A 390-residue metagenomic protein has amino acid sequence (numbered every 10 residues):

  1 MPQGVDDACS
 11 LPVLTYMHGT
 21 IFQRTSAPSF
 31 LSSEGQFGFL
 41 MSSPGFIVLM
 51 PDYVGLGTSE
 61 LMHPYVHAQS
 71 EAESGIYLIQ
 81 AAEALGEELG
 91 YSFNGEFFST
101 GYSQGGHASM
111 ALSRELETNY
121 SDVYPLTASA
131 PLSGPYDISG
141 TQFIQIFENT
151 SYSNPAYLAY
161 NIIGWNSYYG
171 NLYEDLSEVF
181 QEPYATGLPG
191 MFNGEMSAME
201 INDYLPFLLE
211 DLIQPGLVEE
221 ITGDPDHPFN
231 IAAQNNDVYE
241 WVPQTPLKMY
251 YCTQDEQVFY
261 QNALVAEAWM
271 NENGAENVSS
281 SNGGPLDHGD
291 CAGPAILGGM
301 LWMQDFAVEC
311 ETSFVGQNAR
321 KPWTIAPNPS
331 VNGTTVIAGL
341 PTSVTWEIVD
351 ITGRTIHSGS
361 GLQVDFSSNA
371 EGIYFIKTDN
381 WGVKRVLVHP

Functional and structural regions predicted by a protein language model:
V5-L40: Short, surface-exposed "cap/lid" segments of acyl-processing enzymes
Y65-E87: Alpha/beta-hydrolase active-site loop
A81-Y152: Primarily recognizes the serine-hydrolase "nucleophile elbow" in alpha/beta-hydrolase and SGNH/GDSL folds
L132-E240: Accessory cap/linker subdomain of secreted extracellular hydrolases
F143, N230-I231, Q257, L264-V265 (+1 more regions): C-terminal catalytic histidine-bearing segment of alpha/beta-hydrolase fold enzymes
K248-D255: Short beta-strand/loop motif that positions the catalytic acidic residue of the alpha/beta-hydrolase fold
F306-N332, G339, R354-I356: Residue-level detector of functionally pivotal "anchor" positions at catalytic/ligand-binding pockets or at interdomain
E371-P390: C-terminal tail/sorting-segment detector
